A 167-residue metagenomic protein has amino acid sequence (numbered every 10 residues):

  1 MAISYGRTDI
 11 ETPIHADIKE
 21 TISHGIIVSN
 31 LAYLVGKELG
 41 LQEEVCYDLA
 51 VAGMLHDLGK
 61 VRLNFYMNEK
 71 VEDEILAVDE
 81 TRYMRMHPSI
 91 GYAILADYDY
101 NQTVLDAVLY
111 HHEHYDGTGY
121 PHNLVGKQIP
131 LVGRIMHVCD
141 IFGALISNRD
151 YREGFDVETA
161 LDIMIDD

Functional and structural regions predicted by a protein language model:
M1-D9, I146, R152-D167: Terminal helices and disordered tails flanking the catalytic cores of nucleotide-processing hydrolases
M1-R85, Y92-Y98, Q102: Acidic/His-rich, divalent-metal-binding segments that scaffold phosphate/diphosphate chemistry
I14-E20, E74-A77, N123-P130, S147-D150: A ubiquitous short alpha-helical element
L31, I90, I141-A144, T159-I163: A general alpha-helix detector
L49, G53, L95-M136, R152-E153 (+1 more regions): Histidine/acidic-rich helix-loop-helix segments that form or flank divalent-metal centers in metalloenzyme catalytic
L63-N64, G117, S147: Active-site-flanking alpha-helical
R134-S147: Conserved beta-strand-loop-short alpha-helix elements that form and flank the Mn2+/Mg2+-coordinating active site
